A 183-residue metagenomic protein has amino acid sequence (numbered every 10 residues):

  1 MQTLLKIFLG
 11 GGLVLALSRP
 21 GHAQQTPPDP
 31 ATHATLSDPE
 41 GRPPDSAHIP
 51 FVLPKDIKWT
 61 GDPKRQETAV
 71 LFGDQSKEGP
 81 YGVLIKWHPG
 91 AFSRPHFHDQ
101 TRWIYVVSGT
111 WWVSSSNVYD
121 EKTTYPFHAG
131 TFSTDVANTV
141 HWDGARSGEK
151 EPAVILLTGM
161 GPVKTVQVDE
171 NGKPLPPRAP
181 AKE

Functional and structural regions predicted by a protein language model:
K6-A16: Bacterial N-terminal signal peptides
R19-A23: Sec/Tat signal peptide C-region and signal peptidase I cleavage site
Q25-Y81, E170-E183: A short, N-terminal "cap"/entry segment at the start of jelly-roll beta-barrel domains of the cupin/DSBH fold
H48-P50, T134, W142-E183: Double-stranded beta-helix
S76, W111, N117-T139: Short acidic-glycine-tyrosine-enriched beta hairpin
E78-H98, F127, V136-N138: Conserved short histidine dyad/triad with adjacent acidic residue
H88-A91, H98-V118: Glycine- and acidic-residue-biased ligand/ion/polar-headgroup-sensing regions
S93-P95, V113-S114, D135, V140-G148: Short beta-strand His + acidic residue motifs that chelate non-heme Fe in jelly-roll/DSBH and cupin folds
